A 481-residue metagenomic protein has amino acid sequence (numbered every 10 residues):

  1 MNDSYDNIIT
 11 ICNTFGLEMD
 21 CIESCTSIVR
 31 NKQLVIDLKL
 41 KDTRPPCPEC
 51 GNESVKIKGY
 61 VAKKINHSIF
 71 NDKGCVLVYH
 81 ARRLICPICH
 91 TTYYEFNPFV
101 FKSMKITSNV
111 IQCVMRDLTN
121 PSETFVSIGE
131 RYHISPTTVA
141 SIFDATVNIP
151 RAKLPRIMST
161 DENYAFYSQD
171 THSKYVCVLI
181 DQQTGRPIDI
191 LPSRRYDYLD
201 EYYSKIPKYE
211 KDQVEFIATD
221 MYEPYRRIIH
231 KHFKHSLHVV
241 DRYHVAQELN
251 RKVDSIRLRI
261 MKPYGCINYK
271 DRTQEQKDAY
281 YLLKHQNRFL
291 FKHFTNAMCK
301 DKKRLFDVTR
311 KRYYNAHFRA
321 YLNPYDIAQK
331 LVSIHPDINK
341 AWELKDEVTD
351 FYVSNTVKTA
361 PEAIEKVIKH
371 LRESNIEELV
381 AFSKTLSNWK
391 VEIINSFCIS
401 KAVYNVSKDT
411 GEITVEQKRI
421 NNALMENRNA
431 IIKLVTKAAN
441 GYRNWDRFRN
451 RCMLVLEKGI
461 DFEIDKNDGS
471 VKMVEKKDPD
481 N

Functional and structural regions predicted by a protein language model:
M1-N97: Short, conserved DNA-binding cores of transcription-related domains
D3, L40, R44, E49 (+5 more regions): Acidic/histidine-rich catalytic cores and adjacent linkers of DNA breakage/strand-transfer/modification proteins
G51, K64-D170, D212, R227: Short, positively charged, Gly/Tyr-enriched micro-motifs that form contact patches at catalytic or ligand/partner
S135, T146-V147, M221, I256 (+1 more regions): The DNA-recognition helices of helix-turn-helix-type DNA-binding domains
S141-F216, E223-I228: RNase H-like nuclease fold core
V245-C266: Short alpha-helix plus adjacent loop in nuclease-associated cores
